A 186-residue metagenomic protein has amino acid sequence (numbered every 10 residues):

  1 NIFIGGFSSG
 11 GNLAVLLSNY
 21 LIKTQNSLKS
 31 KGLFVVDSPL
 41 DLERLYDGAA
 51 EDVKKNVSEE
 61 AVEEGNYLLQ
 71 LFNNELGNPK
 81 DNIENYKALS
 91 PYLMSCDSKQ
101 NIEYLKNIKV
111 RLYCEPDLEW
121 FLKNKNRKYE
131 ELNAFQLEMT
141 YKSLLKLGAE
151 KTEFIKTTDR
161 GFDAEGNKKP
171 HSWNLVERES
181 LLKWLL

Functional and structural regions predicted by a protein language model:
N1-S8: Alpha/beta-hydrolase fold nucleophile elbow
S8-S9, D37: Catalytic nucleophile serine of serine hydrolases, specifically the conserved "nucleophile elbow" pentapeptide
G10-G11, V15: Catalytic nucleophile loop
L16-E84: Hydrolase active-site cap/lid region
N82-N101: Active-site nucleophile elbow and catalytic-triad environment of alpha/beta-hydrolase enzymes
E103-V110: Short, proline-enriched alpha-helix->beta-strand connector loops that line the catalytic pocket of alpha/beta-hydrolase
R111-L122, A134-L186: C-terminal catalytic histidine-bearing segment of alpha/beta-hydrolase fold enzymes
